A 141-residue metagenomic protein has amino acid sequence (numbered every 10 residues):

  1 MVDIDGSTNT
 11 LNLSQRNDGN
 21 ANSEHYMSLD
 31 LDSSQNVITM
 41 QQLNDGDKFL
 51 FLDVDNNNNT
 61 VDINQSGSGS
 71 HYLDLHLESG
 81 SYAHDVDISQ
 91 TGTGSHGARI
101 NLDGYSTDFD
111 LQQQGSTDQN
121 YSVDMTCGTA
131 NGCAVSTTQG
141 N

Functional and structural regions predicted by a protein language model:
M1-N141: Low-complexity repeat regions of mature extracellularly deployed or surface/particle-associated proteins
